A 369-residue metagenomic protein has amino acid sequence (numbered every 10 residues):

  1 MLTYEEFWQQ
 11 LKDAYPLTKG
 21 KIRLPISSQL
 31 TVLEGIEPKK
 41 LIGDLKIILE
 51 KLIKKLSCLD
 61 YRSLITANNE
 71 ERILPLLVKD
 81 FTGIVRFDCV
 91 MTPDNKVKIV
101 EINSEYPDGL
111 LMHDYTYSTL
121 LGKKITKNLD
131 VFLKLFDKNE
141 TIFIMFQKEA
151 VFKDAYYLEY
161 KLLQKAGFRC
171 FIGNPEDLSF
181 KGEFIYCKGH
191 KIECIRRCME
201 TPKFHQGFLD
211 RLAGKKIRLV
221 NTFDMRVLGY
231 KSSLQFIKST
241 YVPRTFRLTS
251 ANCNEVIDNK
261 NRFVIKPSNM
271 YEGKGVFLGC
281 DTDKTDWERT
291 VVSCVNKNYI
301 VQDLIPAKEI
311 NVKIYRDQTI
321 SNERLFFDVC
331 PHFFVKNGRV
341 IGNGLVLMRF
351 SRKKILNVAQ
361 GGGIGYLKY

Functional and structural regions predicted by a protein language model:
M1-Y369: Preference for protein termini
